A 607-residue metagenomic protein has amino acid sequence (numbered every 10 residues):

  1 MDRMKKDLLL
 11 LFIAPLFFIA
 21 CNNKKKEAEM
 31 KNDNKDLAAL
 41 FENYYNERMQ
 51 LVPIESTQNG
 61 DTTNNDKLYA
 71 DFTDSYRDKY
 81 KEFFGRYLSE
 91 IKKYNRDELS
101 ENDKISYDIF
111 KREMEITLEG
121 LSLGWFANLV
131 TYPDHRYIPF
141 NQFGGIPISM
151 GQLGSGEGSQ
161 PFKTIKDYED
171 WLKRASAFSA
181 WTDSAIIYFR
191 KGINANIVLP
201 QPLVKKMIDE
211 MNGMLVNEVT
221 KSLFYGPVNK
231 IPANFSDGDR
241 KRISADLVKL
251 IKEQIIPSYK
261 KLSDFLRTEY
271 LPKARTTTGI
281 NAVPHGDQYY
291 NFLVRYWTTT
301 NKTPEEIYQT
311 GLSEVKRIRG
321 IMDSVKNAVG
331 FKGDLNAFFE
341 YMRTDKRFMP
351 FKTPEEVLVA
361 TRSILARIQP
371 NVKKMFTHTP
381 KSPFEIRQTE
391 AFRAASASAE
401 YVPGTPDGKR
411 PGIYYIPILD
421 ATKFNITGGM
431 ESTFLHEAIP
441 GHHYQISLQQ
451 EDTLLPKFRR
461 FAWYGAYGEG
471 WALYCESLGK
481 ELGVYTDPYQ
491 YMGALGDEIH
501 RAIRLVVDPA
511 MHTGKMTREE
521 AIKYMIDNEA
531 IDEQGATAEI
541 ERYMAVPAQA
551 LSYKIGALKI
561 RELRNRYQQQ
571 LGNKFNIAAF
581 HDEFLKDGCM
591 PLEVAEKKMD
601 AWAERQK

Functional and structural regions predicted by a protein language model:
M1-D7: Positively charged n-region of N-terminal signal peptides that target proteins for export
L8-L16: Sec-dependent N-terminal signal peptides
F18-A20: C-terminal motif of bacterial Sec signal peptides marking the signal peptidase cleavage site
N22-K607: N-terminal maturation segment of proteins
